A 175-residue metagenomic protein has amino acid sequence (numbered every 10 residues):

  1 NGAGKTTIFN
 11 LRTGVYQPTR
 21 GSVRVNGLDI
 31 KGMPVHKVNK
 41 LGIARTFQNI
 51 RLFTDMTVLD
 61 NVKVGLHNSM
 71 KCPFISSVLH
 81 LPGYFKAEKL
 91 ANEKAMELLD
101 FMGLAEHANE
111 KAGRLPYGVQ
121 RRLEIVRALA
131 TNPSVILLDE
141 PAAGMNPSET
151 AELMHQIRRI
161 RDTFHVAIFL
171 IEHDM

Functional and structural regions predicted by a protein language model:
N1-M175: Glycine-rich phosphate-binding loops of nucleotide-dependent enzymes
